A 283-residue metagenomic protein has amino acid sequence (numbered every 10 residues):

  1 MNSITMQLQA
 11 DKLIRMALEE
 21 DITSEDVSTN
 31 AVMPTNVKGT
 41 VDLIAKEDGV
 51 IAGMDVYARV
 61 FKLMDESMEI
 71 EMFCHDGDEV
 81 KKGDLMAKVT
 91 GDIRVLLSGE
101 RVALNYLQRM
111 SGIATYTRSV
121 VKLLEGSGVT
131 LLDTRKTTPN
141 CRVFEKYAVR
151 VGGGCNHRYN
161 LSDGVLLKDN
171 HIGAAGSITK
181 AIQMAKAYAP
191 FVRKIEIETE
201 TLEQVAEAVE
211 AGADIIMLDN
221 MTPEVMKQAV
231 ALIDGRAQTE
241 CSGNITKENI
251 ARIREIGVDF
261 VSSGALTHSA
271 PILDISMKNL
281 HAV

Functional and structural regions predicted by a protein language model:
N2-A211, I215, E224-L232, Q238-E240 (+2 more regions): Acidic/glycine-rich phosphate/pyrophosphate-binding loops and surrounding catalytic core that coordinate Mg2+
N220, G243, G264-A265: Short secondary-structure boundary segments
G235-Q238, L280-V283: Short acidic, glycine/proline-enriched helix-loop-strand junctions
S242-G243, V261, K278: Cytosolic regulatory modules rich in charged/polar residues
K247: Cys/His-rich Zn2+-binding cysteine-cluster or related metal-binding knuckle/ribbon modules and their
P271-L280: Structured adenosyl-cofactor binding patch, chiefly the S-adenosyl-L-methionine
